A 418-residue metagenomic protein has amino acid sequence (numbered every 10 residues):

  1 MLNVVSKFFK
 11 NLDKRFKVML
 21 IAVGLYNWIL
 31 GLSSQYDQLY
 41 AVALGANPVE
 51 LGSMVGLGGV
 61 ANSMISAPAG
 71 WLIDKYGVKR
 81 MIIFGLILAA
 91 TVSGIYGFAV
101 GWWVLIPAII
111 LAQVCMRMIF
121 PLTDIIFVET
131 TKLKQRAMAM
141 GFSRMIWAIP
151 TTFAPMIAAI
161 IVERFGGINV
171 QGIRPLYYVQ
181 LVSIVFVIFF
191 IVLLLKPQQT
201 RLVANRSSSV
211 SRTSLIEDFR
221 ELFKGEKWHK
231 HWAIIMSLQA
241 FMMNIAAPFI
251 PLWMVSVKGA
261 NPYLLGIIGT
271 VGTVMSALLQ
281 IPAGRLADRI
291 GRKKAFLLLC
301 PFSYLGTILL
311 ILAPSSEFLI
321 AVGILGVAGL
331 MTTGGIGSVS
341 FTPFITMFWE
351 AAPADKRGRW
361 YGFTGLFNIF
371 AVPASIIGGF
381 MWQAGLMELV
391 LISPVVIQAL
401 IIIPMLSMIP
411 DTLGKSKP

Functional and structural regions predicted by a protein language model:
M1-D13, Q198-I234, P418: Juxtamembrane intracellular "pre-TM" segments in multi-pass secondary transporters
V5-A61, W228-G269: Helix-loop boundary and gating motifs at the non-cytosolic
I65-G77, V162, L279-R292, W382-Q383: Helix-to-loop junctions at the C-terminal end of transmembrane segments in multipass secondary transporters
K75-L86, R289-P301: Cytoplasmic membrane-interface "Motif A"-like loop-to-helix N-cap segments of 12-TM Major Facilitator Superfamily
I87-V100, P301-L319: C-terminal ends and interior cores of transmembrane alpha-helices in multi-pass membrane transporters/permeases
M118-T131, G335-A352: Intracellular juxtamembrane helix-capping segments at the cytosolic ends of symmetry-related transmembrane helices
G141-A159, G365-S375: Glycine-rich segments within core transmembrane alpha-helices of 12-TM secondary carriers
R174-V192, V390-S407: Symmetry-related core transmembrane helices of the 12-TM Major Facilitator Superfamily/SLC fold
